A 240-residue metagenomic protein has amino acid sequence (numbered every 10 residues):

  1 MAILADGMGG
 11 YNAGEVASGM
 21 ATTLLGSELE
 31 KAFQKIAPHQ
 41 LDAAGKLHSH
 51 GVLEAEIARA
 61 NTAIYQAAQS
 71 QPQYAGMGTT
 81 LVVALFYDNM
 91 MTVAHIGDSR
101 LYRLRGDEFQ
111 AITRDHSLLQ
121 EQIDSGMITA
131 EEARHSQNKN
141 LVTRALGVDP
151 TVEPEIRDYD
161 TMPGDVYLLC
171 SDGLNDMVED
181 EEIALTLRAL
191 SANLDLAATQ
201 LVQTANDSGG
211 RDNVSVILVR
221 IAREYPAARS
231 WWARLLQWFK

Functional and structural regions predicted by a protein language model:
M1-K240: PP2C/PPM-type serine/threonine phosphatase catalytic domain
